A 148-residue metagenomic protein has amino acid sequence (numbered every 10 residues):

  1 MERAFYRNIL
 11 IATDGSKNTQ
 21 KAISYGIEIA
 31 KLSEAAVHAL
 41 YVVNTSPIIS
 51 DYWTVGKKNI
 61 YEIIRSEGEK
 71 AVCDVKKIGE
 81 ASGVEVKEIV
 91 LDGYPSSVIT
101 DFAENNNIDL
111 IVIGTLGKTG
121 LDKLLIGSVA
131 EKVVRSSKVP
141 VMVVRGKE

Functional and structural regions predicted by a protein language model:
M1-A4, K77-I111, E148: Structural beta-alpha unit
E2-V55, I78: Small/aliphatic-rich secondary-structure junction motif
E28, D101-E148: Gly/Ser-rich helix-loop-strand patches that form or flank binding pockets for ribonucleotide-derived cofactors
A35-A36, V84, I108, V139: Short glycine/serine/threonine/alanine-rich loop segments
H38, K87, M142: Conserved beta-strand positions in the Rossmann-like core of class I SAM-dependent methyltransferases
K57-K70: A short acidic, glycine-rich active-site loop that binds or catalyzes chemistry on phosphate/adenosine moieties
